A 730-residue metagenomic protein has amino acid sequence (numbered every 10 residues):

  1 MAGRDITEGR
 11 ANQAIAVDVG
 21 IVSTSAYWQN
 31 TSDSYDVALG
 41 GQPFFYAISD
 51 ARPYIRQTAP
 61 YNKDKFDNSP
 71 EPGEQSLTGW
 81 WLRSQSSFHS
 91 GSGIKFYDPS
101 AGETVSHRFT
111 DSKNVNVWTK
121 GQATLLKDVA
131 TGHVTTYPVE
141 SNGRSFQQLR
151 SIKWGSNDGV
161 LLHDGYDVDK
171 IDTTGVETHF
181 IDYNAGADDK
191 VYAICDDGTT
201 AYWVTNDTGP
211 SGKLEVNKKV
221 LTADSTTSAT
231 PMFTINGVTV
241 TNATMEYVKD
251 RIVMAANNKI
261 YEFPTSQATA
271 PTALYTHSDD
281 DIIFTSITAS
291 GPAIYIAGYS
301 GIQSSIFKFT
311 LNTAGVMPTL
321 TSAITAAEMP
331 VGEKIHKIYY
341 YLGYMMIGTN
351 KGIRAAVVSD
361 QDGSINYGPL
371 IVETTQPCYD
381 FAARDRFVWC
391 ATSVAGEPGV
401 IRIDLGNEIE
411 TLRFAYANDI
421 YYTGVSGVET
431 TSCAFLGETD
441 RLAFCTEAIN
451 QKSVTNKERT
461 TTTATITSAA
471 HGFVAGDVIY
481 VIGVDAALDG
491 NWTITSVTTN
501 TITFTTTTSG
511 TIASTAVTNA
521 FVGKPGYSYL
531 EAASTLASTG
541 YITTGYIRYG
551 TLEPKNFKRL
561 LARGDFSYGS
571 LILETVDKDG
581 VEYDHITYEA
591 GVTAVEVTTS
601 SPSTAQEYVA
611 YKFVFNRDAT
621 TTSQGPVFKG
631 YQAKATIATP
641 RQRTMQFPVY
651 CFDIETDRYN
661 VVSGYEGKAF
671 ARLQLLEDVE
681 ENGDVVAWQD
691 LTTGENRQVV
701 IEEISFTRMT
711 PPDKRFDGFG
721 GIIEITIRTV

Functional and structural regions predicted by a protein language model:
A2-D50, K218-L221, F263, F309-L311 (+4 more regions): Non-cytosolic beta-sandwich-type ligand-binding/adhesion modules
A2-S225, A229, K249-R251, A255-H277 (+6 more regions): N-terminal beta-propeller domains
S106-R108, P138-G155, A185-G198, T234-D250 (+4 more regions): Repeated scaffold domains used in trafficking and secretory/extracellular systems, primarily beta-propellers
T230, I235, H277, E531-L552 (+2 more regions): Short Trp-Ser/Thr-centered turn/loop motifs at beta-strand boundaries
T375-E408, T430-S432, R559: Loop/turn-rich, solvent-exposed surfaces of beta-rich toroidal or solenoidal domains
P398, A635-V730: Extracellular/virion structural assembly segments
S432-I449, G523-S538: Blade-level signature of beta-propeller repeat domains, shared across WD40, Kelch, NHL, RCC1 and BNR/Asp-box propellers
N450-G523: Small/polar beta-strand repeat architecture
